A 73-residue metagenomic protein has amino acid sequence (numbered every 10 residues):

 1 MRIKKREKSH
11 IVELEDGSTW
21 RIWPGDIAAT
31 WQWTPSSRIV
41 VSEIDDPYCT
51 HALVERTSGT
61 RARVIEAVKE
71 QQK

Functional and structural regions predicted by a protein language model:
M1-I3, L14-G25: Short, structured beta-strand/loop micro-motifs enriched in basic residues and often containing a Trp
M1-K8, A67: Structural detector for short beta-strands of small beta-barrel domains
K8, D16, W33-S36: Short, flexible surface segments
K8-V12, T50-A52: Short aromatic-glycine-enriched beta-strand elements
P24-G25, I44, A67: Surface loops and adjacent helix of pleckstrin homology
G25-V41: Short nucleic-acid-contacting surface segments enriched for D/E, G, S/T with interspersed K/R
I44-R56: Short, Lys/Arg- and Gly-enriched loop/turn segments at beta-strand edges
E55-K73: Short peripheral tails and domain-boundary helices/loops at the edges of structured domains
